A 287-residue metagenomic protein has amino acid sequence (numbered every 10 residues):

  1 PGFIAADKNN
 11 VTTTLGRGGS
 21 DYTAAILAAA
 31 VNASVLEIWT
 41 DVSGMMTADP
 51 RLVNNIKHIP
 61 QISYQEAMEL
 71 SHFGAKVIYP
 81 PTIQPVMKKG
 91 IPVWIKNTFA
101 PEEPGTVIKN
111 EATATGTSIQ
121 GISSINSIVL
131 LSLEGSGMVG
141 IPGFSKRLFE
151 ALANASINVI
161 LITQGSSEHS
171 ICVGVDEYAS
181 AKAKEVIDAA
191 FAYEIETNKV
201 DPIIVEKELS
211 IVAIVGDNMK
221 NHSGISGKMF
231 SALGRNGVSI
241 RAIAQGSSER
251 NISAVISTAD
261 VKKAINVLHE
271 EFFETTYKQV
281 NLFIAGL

Functional and structural regions predicted by a protein language model:
P1-L287: C-terminal catalytic "cap/lid" subdomain
